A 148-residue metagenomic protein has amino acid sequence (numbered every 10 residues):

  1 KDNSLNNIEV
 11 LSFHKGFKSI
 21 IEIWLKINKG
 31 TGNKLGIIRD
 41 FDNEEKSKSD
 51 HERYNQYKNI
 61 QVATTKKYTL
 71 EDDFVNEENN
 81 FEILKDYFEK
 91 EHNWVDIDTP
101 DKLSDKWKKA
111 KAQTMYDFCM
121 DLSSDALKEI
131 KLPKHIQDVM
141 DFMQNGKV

Functional and structural regions predicted by a protein language model:
K1-V148: Acidic, divalent-metal-binding catalytic cores of TOPRIM and closely related two-metal-ion phosphodiester/pyrophosphate
